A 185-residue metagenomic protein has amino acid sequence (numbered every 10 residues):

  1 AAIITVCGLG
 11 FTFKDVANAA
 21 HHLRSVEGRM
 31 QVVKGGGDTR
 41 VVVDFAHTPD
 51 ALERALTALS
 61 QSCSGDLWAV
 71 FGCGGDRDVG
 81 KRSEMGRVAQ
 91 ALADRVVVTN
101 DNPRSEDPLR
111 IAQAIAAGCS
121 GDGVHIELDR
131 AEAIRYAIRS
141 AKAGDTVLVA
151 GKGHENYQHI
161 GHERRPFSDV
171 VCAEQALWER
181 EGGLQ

Functional and structural regions predicted by a protein language model:
A1-Q185: ATP-dependent carboxylate-amine ligase
